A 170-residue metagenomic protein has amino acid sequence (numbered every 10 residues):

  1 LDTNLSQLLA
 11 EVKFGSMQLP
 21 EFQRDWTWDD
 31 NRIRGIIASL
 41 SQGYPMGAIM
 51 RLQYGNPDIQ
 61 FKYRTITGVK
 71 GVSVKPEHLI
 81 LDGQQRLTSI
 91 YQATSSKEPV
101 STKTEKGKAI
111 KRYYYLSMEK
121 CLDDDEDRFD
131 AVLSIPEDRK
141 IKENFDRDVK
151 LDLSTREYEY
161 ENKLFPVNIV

Functional and structural regions predicted by a protein language model:
L1-D30, R34-V170: Basic- and aromatic-enriched surface patches that contact anionic nucleotides/nucleic acids
